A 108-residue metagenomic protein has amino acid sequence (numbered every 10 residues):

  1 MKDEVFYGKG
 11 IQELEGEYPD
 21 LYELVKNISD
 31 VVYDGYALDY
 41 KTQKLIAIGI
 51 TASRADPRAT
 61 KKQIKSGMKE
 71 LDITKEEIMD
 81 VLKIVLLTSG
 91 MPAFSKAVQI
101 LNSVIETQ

Functional and structural regions predicted by a protein language model:
M1-Q43, A55, I64, K69 (+1 more regions): Acidic, glycine/proline-rich low-complexity segments that act as flexible tails and inter-domain linkers
V25-I28, L45-I50, V81-T88: Short alpha-helical scaffolding segments that buttress acidic/His motifs in well-ordered protein cores
D34, T51-A52, E70, L86 (+1 more regions): Amphipathic alpha-helical interaction elements
A55-L82: Mid-chain, well-packed structural core segment of small domains
E76-S103: C-terminal structural segments of small proteins and small subunits
